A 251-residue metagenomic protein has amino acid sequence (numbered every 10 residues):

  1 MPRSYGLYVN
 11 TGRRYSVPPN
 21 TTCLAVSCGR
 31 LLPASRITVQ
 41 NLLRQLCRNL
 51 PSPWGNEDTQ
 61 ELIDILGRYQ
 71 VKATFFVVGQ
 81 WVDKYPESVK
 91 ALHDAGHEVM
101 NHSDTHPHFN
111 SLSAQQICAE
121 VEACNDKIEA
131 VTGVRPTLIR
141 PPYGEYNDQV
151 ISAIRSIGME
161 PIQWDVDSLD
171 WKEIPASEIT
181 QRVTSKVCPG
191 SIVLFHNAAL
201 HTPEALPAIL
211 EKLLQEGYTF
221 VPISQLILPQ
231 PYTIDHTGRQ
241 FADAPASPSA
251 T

Functional and structural regions predicted by a protein language model:
P2-L112, Q116-A130, V134-P136, L228: Active-site beta->alpha N-cap acidic-glycine motif
E61, D83-K84, A91, D104-F241: Catalytic domains of cell-wall/extracellular-matrix polysaccharide-remodeling enzymes, centered on de-N-acetylation
P248-T251: Short, solvent-exposed mixed-charge patches
